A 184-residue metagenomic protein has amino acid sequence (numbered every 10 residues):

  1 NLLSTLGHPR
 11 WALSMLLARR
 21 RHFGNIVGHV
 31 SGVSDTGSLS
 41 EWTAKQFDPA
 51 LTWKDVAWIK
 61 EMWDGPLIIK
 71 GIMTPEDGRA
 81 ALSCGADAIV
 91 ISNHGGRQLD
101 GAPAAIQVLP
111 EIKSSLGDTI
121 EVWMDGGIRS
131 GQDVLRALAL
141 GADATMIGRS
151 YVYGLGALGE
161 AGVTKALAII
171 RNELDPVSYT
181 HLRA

Functional and structural regions predicted by a protein language model:
N1-S83, G95-Q98: Active-site entrance/lid segments in N-terminal catalytic domains of soluble metabolic enzymes
K54-W63, G101-V122: Alpha-helix-loop-beta-strand connector modules within alpha/beta enzyme cores
W63-G65, S83-A88, D118, G141-A144: Glycine-enriched alpha-helix->loop->beta-strand junction motifs that scaffold or abut catalytic
I69-P75, E121-V134: Glycine-rich beta-to-alpha transition loops that act as phosphate-gripper elements at the mouths of alpha/beta enzyme
E76-C84, R129-L140: Catalytic cores of alpha/beta
V90-A102, L140-E160: Glycine-rich phosphate-binding active-site loops on the catalytic face of alpha/beta enzymes
G156-L174: C-terminal helical cap(s) of enzyme catalytic domains, especially alpha/beta-barrels
T180-A184: Conserved small/polar residues in nucleotide/adenosyl-binding loops
